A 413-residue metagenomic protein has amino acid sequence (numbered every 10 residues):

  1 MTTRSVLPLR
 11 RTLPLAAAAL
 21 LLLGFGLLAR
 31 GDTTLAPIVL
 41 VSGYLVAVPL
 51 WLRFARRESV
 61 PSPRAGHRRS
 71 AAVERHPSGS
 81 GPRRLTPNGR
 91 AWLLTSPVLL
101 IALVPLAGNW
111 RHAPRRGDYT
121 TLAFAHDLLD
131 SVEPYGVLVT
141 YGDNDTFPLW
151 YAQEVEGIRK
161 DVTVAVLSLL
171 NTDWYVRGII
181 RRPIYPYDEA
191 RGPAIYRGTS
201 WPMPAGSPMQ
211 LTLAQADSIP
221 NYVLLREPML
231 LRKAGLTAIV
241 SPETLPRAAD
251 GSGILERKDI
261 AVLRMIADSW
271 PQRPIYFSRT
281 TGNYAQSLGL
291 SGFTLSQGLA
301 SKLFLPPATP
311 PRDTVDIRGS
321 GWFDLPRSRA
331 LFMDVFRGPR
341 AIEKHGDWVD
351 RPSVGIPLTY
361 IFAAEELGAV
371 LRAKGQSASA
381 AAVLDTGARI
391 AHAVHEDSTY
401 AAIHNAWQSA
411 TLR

Functional and structural regions predicted by a protein language model:
M1-L7: Short juxtamembrane and helix-loop transition motifs at transmembrane-helix boundaries in membrane proteins
L9-A16: Select subsegments of transmembrane alpha-helices in polytopic membrane proteins, especially boundary-proximal
A16-L27: Hydrophobic core segments of alpha-helical transmembrane domains in multi-pass membrane transport and ion-translocation
G26-T34: Short, hydrophobic transmembrane alpha-helix segments
T34-A47: Loop-to-helix transition at the N-terminal end of transmembrane alpha-helices
A47-E58: Membrane-helix interfacial anchor on the cytosolic side
E58-H67, R75, G81: Intrinsic, low-complexity polybasic segments
A71-A72, S80-V137, Y141, F147-R413: ER/secretory pathway lumenal C-terminal domains and tails of membrane proteins involved in glycoprotein biogenesis
